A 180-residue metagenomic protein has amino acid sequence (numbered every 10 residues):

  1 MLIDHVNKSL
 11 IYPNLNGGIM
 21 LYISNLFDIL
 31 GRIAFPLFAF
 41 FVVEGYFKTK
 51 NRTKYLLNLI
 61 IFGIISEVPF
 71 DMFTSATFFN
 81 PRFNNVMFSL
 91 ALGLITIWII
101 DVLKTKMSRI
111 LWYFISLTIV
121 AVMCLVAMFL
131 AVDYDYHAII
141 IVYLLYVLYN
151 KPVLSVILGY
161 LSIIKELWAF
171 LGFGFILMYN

Functional and structural regions predicted by a protein language model:
M1-N180: Alpha-helical transmembrane segments and their immediate juxtamembrane cytosolic regions
